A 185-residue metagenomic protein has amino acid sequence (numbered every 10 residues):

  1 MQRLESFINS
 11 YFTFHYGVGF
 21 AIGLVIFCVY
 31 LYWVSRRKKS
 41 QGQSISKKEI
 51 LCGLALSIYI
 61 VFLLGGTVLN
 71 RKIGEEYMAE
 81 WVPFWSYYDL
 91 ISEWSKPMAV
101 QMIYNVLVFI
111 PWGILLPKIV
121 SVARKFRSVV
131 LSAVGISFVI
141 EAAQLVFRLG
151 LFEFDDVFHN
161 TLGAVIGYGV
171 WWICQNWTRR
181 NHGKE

Functional and structural regions predicted by a protein language model:
M1-R148, F154, Y168, W172-E185: Bulky hydrophobic segments
